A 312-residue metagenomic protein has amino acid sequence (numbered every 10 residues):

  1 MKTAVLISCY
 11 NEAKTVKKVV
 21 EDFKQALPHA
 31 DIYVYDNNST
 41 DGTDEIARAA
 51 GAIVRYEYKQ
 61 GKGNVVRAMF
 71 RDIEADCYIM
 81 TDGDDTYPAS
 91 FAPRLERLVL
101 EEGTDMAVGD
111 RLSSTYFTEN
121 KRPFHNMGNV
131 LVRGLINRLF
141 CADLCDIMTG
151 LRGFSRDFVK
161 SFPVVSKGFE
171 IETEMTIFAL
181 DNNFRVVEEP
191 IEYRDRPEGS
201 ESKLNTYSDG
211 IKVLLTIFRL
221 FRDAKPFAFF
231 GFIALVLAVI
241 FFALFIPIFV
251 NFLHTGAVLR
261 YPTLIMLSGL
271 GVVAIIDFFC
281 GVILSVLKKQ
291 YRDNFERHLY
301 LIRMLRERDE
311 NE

Functional and structural regions predicted by a protein language model:
K2-A4, D31, E174: Cell-envelope/extracellular polymer assembly enzymes that use nucleotide-activated donors
L6, V19-V20, H29-N38, R55: Short beta-strand/loop segment that forms part of the nucleotide-sugar
N11-Q25: Short, well-formed alpha-helical segments that are part of the catalytic scaffolds of diverse glycosyltransferases
K14-K18, T40-A50: Acidic helix N-cap motif at the loop->helix transition within catalytic regions of sugar-transfer enzymes
D31-Y33, D44-D72: Conserved donor nucleotide-binding strand/loop of the catalytic core
Y58-D72, A89-F169, D195-I211: Acceptor/aglycone-binding surface of glycosyltransferases and processive sugar-polymer synthases
Y78: Short aromatic/hydrophobic "clamp" motif used to bind/position activated sugar donors
S166, I171-E312: Hydrophobic helical membrane-anchoring modules
